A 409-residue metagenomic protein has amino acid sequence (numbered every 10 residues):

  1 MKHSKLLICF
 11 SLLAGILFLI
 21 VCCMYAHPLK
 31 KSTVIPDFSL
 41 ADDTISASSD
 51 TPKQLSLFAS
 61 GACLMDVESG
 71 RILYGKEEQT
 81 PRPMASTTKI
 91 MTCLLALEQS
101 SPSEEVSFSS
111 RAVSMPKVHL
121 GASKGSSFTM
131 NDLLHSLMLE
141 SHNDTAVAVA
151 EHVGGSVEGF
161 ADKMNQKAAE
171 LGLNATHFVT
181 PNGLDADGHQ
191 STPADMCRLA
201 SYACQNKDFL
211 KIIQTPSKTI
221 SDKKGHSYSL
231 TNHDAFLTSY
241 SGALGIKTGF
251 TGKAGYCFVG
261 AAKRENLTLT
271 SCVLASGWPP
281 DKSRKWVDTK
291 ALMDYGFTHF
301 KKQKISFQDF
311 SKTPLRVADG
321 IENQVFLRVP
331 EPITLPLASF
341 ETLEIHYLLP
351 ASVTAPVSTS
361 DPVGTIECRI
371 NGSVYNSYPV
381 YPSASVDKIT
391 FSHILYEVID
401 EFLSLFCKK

Functional and structural regions predicted by a protein language model:
K2-H3, S11, N165-A168: Periplasmic/cell-envelope proteins involved in peptidoglycan metabolism and beta-lactam response
H3-L6, M130, F391, L395: Structural motif marking the loop-to-transmembrane transition
K5-H27: Sec-dependent N-terminal signal peptides of Gram-positive bacterial secreted proteins and lipoproteins
C22-L40, L327-E341: Short, compositionally biased leader-like segments
A26-K207, D222-K223: Active-site-adjacent loops and short helices of periplasmic peptidoglycan-processing enzymes
N174, D185-Q190, A194-D195, A200-K409: Domain-terminus/edge residues, biased toward the C-terminal soluble/receptor-binding domains of extracytoplasmic
